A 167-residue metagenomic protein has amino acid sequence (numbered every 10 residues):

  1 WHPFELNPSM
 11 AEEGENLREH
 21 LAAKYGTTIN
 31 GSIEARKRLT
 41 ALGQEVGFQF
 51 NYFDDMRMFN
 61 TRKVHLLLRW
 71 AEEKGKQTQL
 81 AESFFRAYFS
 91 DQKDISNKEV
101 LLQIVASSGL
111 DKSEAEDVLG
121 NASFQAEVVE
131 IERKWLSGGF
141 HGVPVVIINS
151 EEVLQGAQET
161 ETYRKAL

Functional and structural regions predicted by a protein language model:
W1-F4, R69-L167: C-terminal cap of thioredoxin/glutaredoxin-like
W1-Y88: Structural alpha/beta surface segment adjacent to cysteine/selenocysteine redox centers across thiol/disulfide enzymes
